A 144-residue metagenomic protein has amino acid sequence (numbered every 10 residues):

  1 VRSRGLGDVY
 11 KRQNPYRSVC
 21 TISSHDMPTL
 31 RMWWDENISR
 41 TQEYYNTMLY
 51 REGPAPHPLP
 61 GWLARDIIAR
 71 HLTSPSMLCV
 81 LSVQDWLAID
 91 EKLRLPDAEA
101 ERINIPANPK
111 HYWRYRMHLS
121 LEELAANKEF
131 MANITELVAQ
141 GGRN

Functional and structural regions predicted by a protein language model:
V1-Y10: Single conserved hydrophobic/aromatic residue that forms the stacking wall/gate of nucleotide- or nucleobase-binding
K11-R12, L30-I38, D90-R94, A125-E129: Short conserved micro-motifs at the rims of enzyme active sites and ligand-binding pockets
V19-S24: Extracellular glycoside hydrolase catalytic/binding regions
H25, W113: Conserved, mostly hydrophobic/aromatic
D26-P28, R40, M77, D85-A88 (+1 more regions): Short, solvent-exposed loop/turn segments at secondary-structure junctions
I38-P56: A solvent-exposed, charged loop/short amphipathic helix patch at secondary-structure junctions
Y50-I89: A glycine-rich beta-turn/hairpin centered on an aromatic-Pro dipeptide
